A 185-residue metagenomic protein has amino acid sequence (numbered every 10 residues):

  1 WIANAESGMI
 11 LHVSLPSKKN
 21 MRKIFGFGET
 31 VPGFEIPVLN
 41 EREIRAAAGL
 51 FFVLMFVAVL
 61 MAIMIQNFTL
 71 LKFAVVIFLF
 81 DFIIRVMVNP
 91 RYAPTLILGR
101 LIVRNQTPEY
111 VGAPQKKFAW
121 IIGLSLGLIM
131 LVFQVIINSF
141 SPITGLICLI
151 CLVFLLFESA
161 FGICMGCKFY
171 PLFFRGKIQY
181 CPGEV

Functional and structural regions predicted by a protein language model:
S14-V185: Membrane-interfacial helix-loop segments of redox and metal-homeostasis proteins, especially TM-loop-TM junctions
